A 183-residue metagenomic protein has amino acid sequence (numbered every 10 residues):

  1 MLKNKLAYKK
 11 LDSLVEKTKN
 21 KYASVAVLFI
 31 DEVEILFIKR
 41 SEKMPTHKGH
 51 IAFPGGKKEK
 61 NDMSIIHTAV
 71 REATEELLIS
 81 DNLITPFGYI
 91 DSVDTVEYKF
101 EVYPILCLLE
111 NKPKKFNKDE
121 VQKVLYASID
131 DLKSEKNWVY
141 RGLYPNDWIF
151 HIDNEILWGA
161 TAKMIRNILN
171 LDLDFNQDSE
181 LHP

Functional and structural regions predicted by a protein language model:
M1-K17: Entry/capping segment at the start of metal-dependent catalytic domains with acidic active-site entry clusters
L14-F53: N-terminal strand-loop-strand
A26, T161-I168: Buried hydrophobic packing segments
V33, K57-L157, N167, L171 (+1 more regions): Unchanged
H50, G56-K57, A160: Gly/Ser/Thr-rich helix-start
